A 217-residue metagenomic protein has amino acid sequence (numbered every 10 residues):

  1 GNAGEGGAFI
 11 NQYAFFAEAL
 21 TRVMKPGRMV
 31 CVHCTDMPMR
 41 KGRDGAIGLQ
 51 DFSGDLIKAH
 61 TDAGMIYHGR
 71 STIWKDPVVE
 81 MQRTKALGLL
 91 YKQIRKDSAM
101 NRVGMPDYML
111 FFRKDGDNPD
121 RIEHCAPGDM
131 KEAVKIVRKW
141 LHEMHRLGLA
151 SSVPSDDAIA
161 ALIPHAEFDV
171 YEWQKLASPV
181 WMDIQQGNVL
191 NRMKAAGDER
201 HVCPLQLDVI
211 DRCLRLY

Functional and structural regions predicted by a protein language model:
G1-Y217: Core catalytic lobe of class I
